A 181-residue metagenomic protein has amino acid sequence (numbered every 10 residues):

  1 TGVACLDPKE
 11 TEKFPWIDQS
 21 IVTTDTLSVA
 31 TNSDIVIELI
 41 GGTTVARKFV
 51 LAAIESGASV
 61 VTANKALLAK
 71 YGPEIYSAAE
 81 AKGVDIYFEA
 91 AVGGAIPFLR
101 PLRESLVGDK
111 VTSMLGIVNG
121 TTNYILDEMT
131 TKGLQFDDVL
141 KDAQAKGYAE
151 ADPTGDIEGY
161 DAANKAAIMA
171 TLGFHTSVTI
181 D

Functional and structural regions predicted by a protein language model:
T1-S56: N-terminal glycine-/serine-/threonine-rich beta1-alpha1-beta2 phosphate-ribose binding loop of Rossmann-like
V22-T23, I35-E38, V61-A63, I86-A90 (+1 more regions): General beta-strand structural signal in soluble alpha/beta enzymes
T24, T31, K70, G93 (+5 more regions): Conserved active-site and cofactor/substrate-binding residues in soluble primary-metabolism enzymes
I40-S56, A63-E104: Rossmann-fold NAD(P)-binding glycine/threonine-rich loop
F98-V111, T122-D137, N164-V178: Oxidoreductase and adenylate-handling cofactor-binding alpha/beta cores
S113-L115, N123-L126, T130, D142 (+1 more regions): Catalytic, metal-anchored helix/loop core of enzyme active sites in primary metabolism
D138-D181: Substrate-binding/catalytic subdomain of NAD(P)-dependent oxidoreductase enzymes
